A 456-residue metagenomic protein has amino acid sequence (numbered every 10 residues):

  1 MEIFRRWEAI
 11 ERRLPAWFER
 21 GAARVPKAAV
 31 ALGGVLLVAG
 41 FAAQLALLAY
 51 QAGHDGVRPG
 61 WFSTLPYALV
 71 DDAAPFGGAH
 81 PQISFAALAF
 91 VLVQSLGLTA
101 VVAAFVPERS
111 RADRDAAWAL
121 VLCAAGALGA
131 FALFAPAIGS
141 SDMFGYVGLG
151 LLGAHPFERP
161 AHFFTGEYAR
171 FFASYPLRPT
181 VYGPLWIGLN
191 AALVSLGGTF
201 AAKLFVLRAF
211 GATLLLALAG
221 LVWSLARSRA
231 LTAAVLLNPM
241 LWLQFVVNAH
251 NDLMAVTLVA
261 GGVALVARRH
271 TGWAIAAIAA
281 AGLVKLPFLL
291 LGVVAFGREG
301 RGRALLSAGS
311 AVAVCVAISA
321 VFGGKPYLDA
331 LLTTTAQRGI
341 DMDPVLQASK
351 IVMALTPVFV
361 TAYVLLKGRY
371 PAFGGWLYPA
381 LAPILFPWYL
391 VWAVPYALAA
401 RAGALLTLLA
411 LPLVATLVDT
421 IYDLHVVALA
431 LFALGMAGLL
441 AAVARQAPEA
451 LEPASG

Functional and structural regions predicted by a protein language model:
E2-Q337, Q347-G456: Multi-pass membrane glycosyltransferase architecture that uses lipid-linked
